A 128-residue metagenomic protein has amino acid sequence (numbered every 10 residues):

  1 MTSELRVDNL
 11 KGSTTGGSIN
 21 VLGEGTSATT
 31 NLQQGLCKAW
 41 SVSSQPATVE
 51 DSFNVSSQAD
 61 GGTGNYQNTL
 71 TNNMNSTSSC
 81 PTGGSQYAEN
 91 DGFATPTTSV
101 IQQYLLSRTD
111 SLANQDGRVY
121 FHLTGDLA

Functional and structural regions predicted by a protein language model:
S3-E4, N9-N73, R108-A128: Extracellular receptor-binding modules and their adjoining Ser/Thr/Gly/Asp/Asn-rich linkers
G62, F93-T109: Ser/Thr- and Asn-enriched, surface-exposed coil loops between beta-strands
N73-T98: Terminal beta-strand-rich extracellular "head" domains that mediate receptor/glycan or other ligand binding
